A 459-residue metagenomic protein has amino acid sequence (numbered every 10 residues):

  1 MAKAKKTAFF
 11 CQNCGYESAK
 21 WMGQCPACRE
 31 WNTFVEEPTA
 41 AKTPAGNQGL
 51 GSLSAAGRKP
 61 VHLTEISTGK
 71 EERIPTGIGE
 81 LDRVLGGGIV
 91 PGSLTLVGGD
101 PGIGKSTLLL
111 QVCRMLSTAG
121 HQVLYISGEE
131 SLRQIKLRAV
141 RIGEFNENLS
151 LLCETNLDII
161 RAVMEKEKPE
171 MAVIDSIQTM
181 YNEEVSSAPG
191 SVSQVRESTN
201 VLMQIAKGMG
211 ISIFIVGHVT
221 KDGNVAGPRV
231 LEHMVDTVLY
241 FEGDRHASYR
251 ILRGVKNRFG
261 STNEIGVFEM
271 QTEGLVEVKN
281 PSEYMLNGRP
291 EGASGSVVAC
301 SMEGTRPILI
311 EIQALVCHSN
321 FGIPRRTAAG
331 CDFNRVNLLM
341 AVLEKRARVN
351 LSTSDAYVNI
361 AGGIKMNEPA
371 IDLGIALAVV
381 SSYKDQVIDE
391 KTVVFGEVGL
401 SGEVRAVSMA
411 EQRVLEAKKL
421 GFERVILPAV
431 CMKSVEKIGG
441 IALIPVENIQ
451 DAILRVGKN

Functional and structural regions predicted by a protein language model:
A2-N13, E17-R83, V90-G98, I103-L110 (+7 more regions): Peripheral, non-AAA+ core regions of ATP-driven protein-machinery
E130-S131: Conserved Rossmann-like nucleotide-cofactor binding loop
